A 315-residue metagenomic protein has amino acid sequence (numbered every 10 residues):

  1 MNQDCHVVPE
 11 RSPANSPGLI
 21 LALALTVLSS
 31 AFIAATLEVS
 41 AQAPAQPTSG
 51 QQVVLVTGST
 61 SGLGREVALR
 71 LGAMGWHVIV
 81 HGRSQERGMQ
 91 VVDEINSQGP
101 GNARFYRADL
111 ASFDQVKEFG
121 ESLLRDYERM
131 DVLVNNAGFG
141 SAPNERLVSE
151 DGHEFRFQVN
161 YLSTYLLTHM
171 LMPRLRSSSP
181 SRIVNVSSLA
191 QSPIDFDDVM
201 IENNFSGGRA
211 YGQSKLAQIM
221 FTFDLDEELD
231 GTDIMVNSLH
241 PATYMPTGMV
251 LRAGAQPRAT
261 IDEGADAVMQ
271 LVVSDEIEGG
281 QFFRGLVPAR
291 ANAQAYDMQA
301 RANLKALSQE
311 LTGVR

Functional and structural regions predicted by a protein language model:
T60-S61, S84: Conserved glycine-rich cofactor-binding loop
G64-R65: N-terminal Rossmann-fold NAD(P) dinucleotide-binding loop
M74-Q90: Conserved glycine-rich Rossmann-like NAD(P)H-binding loop of the short-chain dehydrogenase/reductase
Q85, Y106-E121: The beta1-alpha1 cofactor-binding region of Rossmann-like NAD(H)/NADP(H)-dependent oxidoreductases
Q98-N102, S122-N135, S141, R146-V148: A glycine-rich helix->loop->beta "capping" turn within Rossmann-like NAD(P)(H)-dependent oxidoreductase domains
G138-R146, H153-F157, R176-T232, H240-A255: Catalytic loop of short-chain dehydrogenase/reductase
A255-A293, M298-A302: C-terminal helical subdomain
